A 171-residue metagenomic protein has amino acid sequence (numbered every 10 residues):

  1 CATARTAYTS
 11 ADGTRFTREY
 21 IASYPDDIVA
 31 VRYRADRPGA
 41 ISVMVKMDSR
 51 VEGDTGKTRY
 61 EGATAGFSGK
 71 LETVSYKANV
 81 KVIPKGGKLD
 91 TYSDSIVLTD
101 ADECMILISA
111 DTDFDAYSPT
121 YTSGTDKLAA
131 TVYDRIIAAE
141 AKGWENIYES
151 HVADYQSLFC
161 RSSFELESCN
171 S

Functional and structural regions predicted by a protein language model:
C1-S171: Acidic/polar, glycine-enriched structural segments that form the non-catalytic walls/loops of the carbohydrate-binding
